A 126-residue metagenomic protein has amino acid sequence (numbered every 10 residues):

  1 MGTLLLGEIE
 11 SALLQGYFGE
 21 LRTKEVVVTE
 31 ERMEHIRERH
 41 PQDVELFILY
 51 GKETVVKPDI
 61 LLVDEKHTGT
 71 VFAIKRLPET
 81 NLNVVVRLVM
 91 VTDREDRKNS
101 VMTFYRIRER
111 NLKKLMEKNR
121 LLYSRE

Functional and structural regions predicted by a protein language model:
M1-E126: Ribonuclease/tRNase effector modules and their secretory precursors
